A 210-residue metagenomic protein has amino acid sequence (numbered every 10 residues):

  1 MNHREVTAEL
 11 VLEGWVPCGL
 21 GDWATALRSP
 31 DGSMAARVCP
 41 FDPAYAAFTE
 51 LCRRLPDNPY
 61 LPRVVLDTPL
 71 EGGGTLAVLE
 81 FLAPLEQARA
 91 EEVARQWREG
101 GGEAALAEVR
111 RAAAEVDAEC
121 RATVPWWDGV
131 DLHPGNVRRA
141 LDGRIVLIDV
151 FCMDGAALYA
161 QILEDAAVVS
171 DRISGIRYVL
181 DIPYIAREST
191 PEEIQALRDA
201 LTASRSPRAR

Functional and structural regions predicted by a protein language model:
M1-E13: Juxta-kinase regulatory segment immediately upstream of eukaryotic protein kinase catalytic domains
V11-T68: ATP-binding glycine-rich loop module of kinase domains
A35-D42, E80-L82, D149-F151: Active-site ExK catalytic segment of metal-dependent nucleases
P43-L51, Q87-E92, A157-Y159: Active-site-adjacent loop/helix micro-motif of nuclease/hydrolase catalytic cores
P56-V116: Conserved structural core of kinase catalytic domains
A122, W126-I182: Catalytic activation segment of kinase domains across protein kinase-like and atypical kinase folds
D171-R210: A conserved long alpha-helix in the C-terminal portion of kinase-like catalytic domains
